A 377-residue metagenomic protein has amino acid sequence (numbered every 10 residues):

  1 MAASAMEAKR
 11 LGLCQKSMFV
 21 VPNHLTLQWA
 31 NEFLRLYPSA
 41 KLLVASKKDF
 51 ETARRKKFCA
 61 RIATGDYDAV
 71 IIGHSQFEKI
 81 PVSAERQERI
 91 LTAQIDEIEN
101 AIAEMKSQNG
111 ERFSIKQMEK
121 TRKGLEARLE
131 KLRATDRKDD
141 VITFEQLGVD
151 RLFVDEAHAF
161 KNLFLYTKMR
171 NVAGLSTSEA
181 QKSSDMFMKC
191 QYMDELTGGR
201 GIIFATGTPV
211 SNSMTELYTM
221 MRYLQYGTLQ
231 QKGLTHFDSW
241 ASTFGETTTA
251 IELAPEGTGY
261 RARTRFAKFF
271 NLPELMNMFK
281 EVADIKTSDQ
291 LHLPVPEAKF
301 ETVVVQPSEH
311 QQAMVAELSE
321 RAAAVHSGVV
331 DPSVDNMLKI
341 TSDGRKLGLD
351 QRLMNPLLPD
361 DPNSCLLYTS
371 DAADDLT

Functional and structural regions predicted by a protein language model:
S4-W29, T197-G199: Conserved SF1/SF2 helicase motif Ia
H24, F50-K57: Catalytic cores of nucleotide-enabled group-transfer and carboxylate-activating enzymes in metabolic and assembly-line
T26-D49, G227: Conserved helix-turn-beta segment of the N-terminal RecA-like "Helicase ATP-binding" lobe in SF1/SF2 helicases
R55-I102, S107, F113-K116, K120-R151 (+3 more regions): Inter-lobe coupling linker of SF2 helicases/translocases
P81, A159-N171: Conserved ATPase-coupling elements of RecA-like P-loop NTPase cores
I142, L147, T167, V172 (+1 more regions): Catalytic phosphate/metal-binding cores of nucleic-acid and nucleotide-processing enzymes, i.e., regions that mediate
E156: Walker B catalytic acidic pair
Y368-T377: Single conserved hydrophobic/aromatic residue that forms the stacking wall/gate of nucleotide- or nucleobase-binding
